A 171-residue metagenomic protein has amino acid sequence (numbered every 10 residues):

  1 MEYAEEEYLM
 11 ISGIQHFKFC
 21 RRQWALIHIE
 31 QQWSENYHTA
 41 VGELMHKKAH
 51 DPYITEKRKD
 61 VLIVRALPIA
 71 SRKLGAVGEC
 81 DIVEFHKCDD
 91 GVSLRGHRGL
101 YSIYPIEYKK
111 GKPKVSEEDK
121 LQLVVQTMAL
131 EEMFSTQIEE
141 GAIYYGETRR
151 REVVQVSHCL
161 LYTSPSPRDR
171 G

Functional and structural regions predicted by a protein language model:
M1-P105: Metal-dependent nuclease catalytic cores that hydrolyze phosphodiester bonds in DNA/RNA, characterized by
R21-R22, K109-K110, R170: Basic side chains
W33, P113, R150, R170-G171: A broad, structure-centric signal for solvent-exposed, well-ordered loop/edge residues that line or flank functional
D60-L161: Mg2+/Mn2+-dependent nuclease catalytic core
Y162-G171: Single conserved hydrophobic/aromatic residue that forms the stacking wall/gate of nucleotide- or nucleobase-binding
